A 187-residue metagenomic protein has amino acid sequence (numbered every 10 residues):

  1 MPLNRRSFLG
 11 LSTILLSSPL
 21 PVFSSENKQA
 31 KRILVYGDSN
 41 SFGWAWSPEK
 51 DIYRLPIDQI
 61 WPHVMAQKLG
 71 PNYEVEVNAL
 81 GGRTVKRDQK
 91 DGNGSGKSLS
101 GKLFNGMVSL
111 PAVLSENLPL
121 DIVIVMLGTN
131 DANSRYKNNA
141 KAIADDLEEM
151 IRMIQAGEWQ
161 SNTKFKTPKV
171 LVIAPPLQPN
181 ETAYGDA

Functional and structural regions predicted by a protein language model:
M1-S7: Bacterial N-terminal signal peptides that target proteins for export
S7-S24: N-terminal export signals
I14, Q67, P71, E149-A156: A generic structural signal for well-ordered alpha-helical segments enriched in polar/charged residues
S24-G81, K86-Q89, V113, N117: Serine-esterase "nucleophile elbow" of acetyl-processing enzymes
P48-R54, G92-S95, N138-K141, D186-A187: Short glycine-enriched, charge-decorated loop/helix-capping segments at active-site entrances that position
R83-L110: Charged, often glycine-rich, active-site loop that binds/positions anionic groups
G101-A187: Alpha-helical cap/lid subdomain in secreted, periplasmic, or secretory-pathway luminal O-acyl-processing enzymes
